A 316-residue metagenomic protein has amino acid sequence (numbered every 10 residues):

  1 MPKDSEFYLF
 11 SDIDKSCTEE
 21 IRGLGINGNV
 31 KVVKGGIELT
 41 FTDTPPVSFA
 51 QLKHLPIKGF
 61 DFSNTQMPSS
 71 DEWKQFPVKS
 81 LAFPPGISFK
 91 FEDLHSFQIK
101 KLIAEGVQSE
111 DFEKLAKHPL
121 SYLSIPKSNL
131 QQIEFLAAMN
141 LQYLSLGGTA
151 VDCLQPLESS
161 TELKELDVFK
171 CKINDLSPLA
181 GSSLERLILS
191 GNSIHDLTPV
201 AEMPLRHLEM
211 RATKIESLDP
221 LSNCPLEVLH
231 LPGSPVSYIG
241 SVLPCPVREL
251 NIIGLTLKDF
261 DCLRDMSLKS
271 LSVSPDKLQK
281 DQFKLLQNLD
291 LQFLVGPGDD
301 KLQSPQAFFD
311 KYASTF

Functional and structural regions predicted by a protein language model:
M1-K3: Defense-system signaling and execution modules centered on TIR/cGAS-STING-like, death/scaffold domains and their
S5-P56: N-terminal segments that cap or nucleate solenoid repeat domains
I26, G35-V47, P56-W73, P77-F91 (+9 more regions): Concave beta-strand-loop units of leucine-rich repeat
L115: Acidic, glycine-rich low-complexity segments
V200: Pyridoxal 5′-phosphate
